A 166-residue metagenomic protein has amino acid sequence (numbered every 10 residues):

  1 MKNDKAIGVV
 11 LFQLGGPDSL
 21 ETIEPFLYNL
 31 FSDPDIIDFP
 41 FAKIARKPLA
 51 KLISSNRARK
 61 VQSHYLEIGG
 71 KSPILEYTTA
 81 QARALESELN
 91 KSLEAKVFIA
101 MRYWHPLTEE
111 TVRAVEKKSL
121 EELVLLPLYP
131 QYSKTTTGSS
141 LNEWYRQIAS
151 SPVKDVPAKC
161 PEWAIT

Functional and structural regions predicted by a protein language model:
M1-T166: Active-site-proximal alpha-helix that buttresses catalytic centers in soluble enzyme cores
